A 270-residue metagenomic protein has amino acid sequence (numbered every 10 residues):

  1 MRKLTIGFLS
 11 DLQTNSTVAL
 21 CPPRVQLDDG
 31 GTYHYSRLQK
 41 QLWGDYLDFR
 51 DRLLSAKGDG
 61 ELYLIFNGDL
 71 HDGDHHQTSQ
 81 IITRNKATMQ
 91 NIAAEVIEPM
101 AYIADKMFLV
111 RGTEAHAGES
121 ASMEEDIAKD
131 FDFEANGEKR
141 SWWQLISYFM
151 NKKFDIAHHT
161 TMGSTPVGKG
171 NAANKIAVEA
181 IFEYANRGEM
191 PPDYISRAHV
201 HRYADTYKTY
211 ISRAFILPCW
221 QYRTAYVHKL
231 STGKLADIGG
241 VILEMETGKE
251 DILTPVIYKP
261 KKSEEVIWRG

Functional and structural regions predicted by a protein language model:
M1-G7, I146-D155, T209-S212: Beta-strand-turn-beta hairpins that frame and shape the catalytic cleft of phosphate-ester-processing enzymes
M1-T88: N-terminal active-site segment of His-dependent metallophosphoesterases
L4-I6, E61-Y63, K106, K152-F154 (+1 more regions): Structural motif
L9-Q13, G68-H71, G112-A115, H159-T161 (+2 more regions): Active-site metal-binding loops of divalent metal-dependent hydrolases
F49-L62, E95-F108, E189-P191, E246-G248: A structural motif corresponding to the C-terminal end of an alpha-helix and its immediate exit/capping segment
H71-E138: Active-site neighborhood of divalent metal-dependent phosphoester bond hydrolases
K153-D155, T160-P255: Conserved beta-sheet core of the metallophosphoesterase superfamily
T247-G270: A short C-terminal boundary segment appended to hydrolase-like catalytic domains
